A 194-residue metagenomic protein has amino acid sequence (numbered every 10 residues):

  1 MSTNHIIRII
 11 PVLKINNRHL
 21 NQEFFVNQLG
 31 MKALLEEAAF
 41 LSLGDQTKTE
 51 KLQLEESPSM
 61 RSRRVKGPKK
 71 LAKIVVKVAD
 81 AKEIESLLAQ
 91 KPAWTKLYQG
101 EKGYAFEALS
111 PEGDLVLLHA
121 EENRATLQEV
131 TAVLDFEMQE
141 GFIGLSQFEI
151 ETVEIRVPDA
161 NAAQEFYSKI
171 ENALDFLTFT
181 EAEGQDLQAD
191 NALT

Functional and structural regions predicted by a protein language model:
M1-H19, I74, T126-Q164: N-terminal beta-strand motif that seeds the catalytic metal site of vicinal oxygen chelate
M1-T3, V12-K51, S57, E154-A192: Core segments of cupin and vicinal oxygen chelate
I9, A39, A72, K102-Y104 (+1 more regions): Residue-level marker for the onset of beta-strands and adjacent loop->beta junctions in well-ordered domains
K14-H19, K73-L115, V157-A162, I170 (+2 more regions): Vicinal oxygen chelate
K51, M60-R63, R124-L127, T194: A short local loop/turn or secondary-structure capping micro-motif enriched for an aromatic residue
L54-A81: A broadly used, surface-exposed interaction patch
E55-R61, F136-E140, L193: Short amphipathic beta-strand starts and helix->beta connectors
L88-E149, L174-A189: Vicinal oxygen chelate
